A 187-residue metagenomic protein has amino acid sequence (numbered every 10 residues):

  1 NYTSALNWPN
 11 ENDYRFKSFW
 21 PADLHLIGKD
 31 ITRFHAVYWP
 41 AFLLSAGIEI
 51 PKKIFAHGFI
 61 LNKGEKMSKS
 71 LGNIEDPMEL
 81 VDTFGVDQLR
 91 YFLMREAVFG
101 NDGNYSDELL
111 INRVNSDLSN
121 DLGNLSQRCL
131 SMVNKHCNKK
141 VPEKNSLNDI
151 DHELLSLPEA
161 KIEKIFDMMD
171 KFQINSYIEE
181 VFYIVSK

Functional and structural regions predicted by a protein language model:
N1-K135, Y177-F182: Structured secondary-structure scaffolds
D121-N124, R128, E153, L157-A160 (+3 more regions): Charged, amphipathic alpha-helical oligomerization/scaffolding segments
C129-V133, C137-K140, M169, Q173: Long, hydrophobic, amphipathic alpha-helical segments used as structural scaffolds
C137-F166: Acidic, turn-prone loop/beta-hairpin segments
K164-E179: Acidic, serine/threonine- and proline-rich low-complexity regulatory regions
